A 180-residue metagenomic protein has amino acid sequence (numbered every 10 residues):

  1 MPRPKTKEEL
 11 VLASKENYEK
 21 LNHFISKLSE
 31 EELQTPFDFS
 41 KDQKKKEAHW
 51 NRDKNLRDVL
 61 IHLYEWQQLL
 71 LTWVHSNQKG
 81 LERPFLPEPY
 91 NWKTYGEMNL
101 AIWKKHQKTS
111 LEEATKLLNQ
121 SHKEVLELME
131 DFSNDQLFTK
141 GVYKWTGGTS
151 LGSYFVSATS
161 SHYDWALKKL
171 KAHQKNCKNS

Functional and structural regions predicted by a protein language model:
M1-P2, K44-E47, M98-H106: A short small-residue
M1-S26: Extreme N-terminal tail/first-helix region
K5-E9, K54, D58, A101 (+2 more regions): Positions in alpha-helical segments
E8-K15, L60, Y64, E112-T115 (+3 more regions): Short amphipathic alpha-helical segments with heptad-repeat character
Y18-S29, Q67-L71, H75, N119-S133 (+2 more regions): Structural signal for well-ordered, non-membrane alpha-helices
K27-K46: Short secondary-structure junction/hinge motifs that connect adjacent elements
S40-E97, K140-S180: Short, contiguous alpha-helical
N91-F138: Acidic/histidine-rich alpha-helical segments that form the ligand environment of transition-metal centers
